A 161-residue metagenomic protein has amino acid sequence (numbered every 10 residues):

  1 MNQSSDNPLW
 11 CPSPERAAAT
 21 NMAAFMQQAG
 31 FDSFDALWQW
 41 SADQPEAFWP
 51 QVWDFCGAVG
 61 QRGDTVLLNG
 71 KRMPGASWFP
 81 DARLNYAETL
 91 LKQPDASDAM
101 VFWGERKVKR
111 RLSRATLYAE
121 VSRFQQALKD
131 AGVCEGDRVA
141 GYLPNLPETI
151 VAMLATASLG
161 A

Functional and structural regions predicted by a protein language model:
M1-N21: Charged, compositionally biased N-terminal leader segments and the immediate start of the first structured element
A17-A18, A23-G60: A short N-terminal interaction module
M22-A23, Q27-G30, A87-T116: AMP-dependent adenylate-forming
D35-W40, M100-M153: Conserved AMP-binding/adenylate-forming core of the ANL superfamily
A42, P50-D64, P80-V101: A short N-terminal helical cap/helix-turn-helix that marks the beginning of AMP-binding/adenylate-forming
P45-F48, V52, A87-L90, V121-F124 (+1 more regions): Structural preference for long, well-ordered alpha-helical segments in enzyme cores
L68-G70: Intrinsically disordered, low-complexity segments enriched in small/flexible residues
G160: Structured binding elements
